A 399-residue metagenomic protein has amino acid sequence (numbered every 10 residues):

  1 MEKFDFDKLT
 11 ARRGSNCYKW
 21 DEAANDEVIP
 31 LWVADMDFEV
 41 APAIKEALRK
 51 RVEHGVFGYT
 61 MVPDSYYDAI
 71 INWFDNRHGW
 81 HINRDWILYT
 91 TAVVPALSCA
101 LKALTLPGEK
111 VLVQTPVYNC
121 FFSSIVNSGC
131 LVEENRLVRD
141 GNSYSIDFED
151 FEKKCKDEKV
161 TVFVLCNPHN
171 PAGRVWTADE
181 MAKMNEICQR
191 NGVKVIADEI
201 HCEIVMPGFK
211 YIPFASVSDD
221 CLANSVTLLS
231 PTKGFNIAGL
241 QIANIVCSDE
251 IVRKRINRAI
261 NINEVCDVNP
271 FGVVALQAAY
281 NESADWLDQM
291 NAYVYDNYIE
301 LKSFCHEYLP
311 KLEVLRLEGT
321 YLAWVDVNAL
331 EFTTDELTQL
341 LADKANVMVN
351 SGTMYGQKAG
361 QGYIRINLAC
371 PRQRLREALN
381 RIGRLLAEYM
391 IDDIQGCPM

Functional and structural regions predicted by a protein language model:
E2-A92, C99, A279-E282, Y389 (+1 more regions): N-terminal small-domain helix-loop-helix segment of the aminotransferase-like
E46, S218-D219, A223-Y295, S303 (+2 more regions): Conserved core segment of the aminotransferase class I/II
A103-I125: Conserved PLP-anchoring active-site segment centered on the Schiff-base-forming lysine
S128, E158, R190-N191, A345 (+1 more regions): Helix C-cap/helix->beta junction micro-motif
V138-F209: Active-site phosphate-binding strand-loop segment of PLP-dependent enzymes
Q277, Y293-K302, V314-V327: Conserved glycine-rich beta-strand-loop-beta hairpin in the small C-terminal domain of fold type I
L340-V349, Y355-M399: PLP-dependent enzyme catalytic core of the Aspartate aminotransferase-like
